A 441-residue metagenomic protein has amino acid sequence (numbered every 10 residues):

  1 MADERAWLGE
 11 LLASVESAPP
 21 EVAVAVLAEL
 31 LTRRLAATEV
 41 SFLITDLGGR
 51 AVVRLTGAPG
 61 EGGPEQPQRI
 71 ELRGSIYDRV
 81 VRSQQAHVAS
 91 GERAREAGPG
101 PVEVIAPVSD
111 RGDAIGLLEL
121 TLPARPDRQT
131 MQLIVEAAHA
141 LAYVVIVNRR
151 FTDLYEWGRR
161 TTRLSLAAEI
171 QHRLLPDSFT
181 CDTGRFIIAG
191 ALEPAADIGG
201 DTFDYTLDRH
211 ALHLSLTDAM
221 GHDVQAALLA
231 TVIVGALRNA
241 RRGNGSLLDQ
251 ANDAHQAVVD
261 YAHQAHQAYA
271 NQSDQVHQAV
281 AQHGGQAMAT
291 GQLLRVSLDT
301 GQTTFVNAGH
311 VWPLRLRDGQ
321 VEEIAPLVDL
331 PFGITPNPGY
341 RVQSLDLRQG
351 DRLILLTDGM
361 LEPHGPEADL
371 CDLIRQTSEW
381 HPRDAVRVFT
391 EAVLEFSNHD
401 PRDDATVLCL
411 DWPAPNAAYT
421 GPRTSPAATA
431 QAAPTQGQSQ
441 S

Functional and structural regions predicted by a protein language model:
M1-A18, V147: Signal-transmission linkers at sensory-effector interfaces
A28-R33, E39-E65: GAF sensory/regulatory domain recognition with acknowledged cross-activation on helical regulatory dimers
L35-A36, R163, A167-P176, A227-G319 (+3 more regions): Catalytic core of PPM/PP2C metal-dependent serine/threonine phosphatase domains
G57-G91, L327: Acidic/proline- and glycine-rich, intrinsically disordered low-complexity segments that serve as regulatory linkers
A89-S90, P99-D110, G116: A short, aliphatic-rich beta-strand micro-motif
P126-I146, T231-G235, Q349, D372: Amphipathic alpha-helical "output/dimerization" segments
A137-I198: Regulatory cytosolic signal-relay segments
D223-G243, V328, P336, L347 (+3 more regions): Active-site-proximal, acidic helix/loop segment immediately C-terminal to a metal-coordinating Asp/Glu
